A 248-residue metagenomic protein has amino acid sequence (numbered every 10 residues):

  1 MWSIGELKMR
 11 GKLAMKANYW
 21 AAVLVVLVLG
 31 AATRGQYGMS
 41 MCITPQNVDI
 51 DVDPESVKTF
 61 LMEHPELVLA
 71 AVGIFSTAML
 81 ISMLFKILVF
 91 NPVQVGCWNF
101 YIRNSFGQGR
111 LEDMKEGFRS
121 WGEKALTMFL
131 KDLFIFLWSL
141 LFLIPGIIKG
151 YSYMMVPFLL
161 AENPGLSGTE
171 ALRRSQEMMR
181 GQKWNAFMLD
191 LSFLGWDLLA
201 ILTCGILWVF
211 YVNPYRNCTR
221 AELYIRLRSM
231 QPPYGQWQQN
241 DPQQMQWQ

Functional and structural regions predicted by a protein language model:
M1-Q248: Hydrophobic alpha-helical membrane segments
